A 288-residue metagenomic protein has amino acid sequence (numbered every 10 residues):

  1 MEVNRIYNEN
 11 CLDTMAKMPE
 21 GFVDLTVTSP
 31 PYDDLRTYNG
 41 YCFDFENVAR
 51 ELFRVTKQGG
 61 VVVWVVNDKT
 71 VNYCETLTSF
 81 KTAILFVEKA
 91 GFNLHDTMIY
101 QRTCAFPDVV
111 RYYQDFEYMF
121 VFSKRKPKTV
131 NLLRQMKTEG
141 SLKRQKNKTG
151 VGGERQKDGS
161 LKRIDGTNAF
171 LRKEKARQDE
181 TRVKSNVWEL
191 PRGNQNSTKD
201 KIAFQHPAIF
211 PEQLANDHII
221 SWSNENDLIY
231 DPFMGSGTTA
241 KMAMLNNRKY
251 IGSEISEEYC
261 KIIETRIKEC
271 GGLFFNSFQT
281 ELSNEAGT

Functional and structural regions predicted by a protein language model:
M1-I262, I267-C270, T288: Core catalytic lobe of class I
N276, T280-T288: Acidic, low-complexity intrinsically disordered tails
